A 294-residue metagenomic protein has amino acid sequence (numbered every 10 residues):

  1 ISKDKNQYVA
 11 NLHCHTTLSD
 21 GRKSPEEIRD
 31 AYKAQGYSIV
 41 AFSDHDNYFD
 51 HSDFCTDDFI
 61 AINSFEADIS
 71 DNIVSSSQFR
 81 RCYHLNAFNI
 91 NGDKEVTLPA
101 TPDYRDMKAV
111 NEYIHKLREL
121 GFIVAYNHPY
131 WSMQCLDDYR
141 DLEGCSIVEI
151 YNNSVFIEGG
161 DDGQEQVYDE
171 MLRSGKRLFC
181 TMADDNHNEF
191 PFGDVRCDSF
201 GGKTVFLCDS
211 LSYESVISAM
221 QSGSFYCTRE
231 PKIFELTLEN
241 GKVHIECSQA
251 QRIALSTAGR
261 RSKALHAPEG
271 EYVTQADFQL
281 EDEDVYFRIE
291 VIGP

Functional and structural regions predicted by a protein language model:
I1-D4, G175-F179, N186-P294: C-terminal functional module detector
S2-N127, Q134-L136, D141-G144, E149-V167 (+3 more regions): A metal-dependent hydrolase metal-coordination microenvironment
D53, E170, S218, S222: Charged/polar, solvent-exposed surface patches and flexible loops
